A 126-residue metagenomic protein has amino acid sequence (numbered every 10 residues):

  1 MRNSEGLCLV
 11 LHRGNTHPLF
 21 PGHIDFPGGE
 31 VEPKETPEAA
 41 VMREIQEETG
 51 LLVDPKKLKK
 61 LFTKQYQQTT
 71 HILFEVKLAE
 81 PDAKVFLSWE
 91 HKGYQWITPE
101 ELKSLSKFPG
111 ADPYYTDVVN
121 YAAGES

Functional and structural regions predicted by a protein language model:
M1-D25: N-terminal strand-loop-strand
N3-E5, F62-K84, Q95, P99-E101 (+1 more regions): Active-site-adjacent beta-strand/loop module that shapes the phosphate/pyrophosphate-binding cleft
L11, K34, L105: Residues that scaffold the ATP/ADP-binding catalytic core of kinase and kinase-like folds
L11, V41, I45, Y94: Hydrophobic pocket/interface hotspot
N15, E30, F62-Y66: Structured beta->alpha junctions
H17, P21, L78, S88-S126: Nudix hydrolase/Nudix homology domain
F26-K59: The catalytic Nudix box helix
